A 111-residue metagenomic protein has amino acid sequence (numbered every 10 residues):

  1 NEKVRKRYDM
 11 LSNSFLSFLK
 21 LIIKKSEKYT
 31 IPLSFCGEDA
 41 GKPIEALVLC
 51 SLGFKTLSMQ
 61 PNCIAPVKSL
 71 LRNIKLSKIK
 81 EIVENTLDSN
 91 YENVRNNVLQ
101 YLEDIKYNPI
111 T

Functional and structural regions predicted by a protein language model:
N1-T111: Non-catalytic helical/linker scaffolds that mediate oligomerization, partner binding, and domain coupling around large
